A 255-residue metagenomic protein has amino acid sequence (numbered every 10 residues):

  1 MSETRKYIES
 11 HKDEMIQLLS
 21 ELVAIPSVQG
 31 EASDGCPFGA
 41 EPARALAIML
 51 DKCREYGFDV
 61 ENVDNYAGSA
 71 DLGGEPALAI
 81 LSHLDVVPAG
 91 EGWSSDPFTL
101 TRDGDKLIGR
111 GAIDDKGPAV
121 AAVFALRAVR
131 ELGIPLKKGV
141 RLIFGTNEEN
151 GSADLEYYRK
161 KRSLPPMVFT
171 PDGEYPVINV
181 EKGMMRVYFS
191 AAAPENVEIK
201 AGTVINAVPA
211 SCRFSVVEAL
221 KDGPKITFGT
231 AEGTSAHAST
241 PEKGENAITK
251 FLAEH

Functional and structural regions predicted by a protein language model:
M1-L81, V87-A89: N-terminal helical capping/dimerization or prosegment-like subdomains of hydrolases acting on amide or phosphate bonds
M49, A119-V129, Y158, V216 (+1 more regions): Buried hydrophobic packing segments
E55-N62, R102, N196, D222-I226: Short secondary-structure junctions
D59, A77-F144, N150, K161-S163: Active-site metal-coordination/substrate-binding segment of hydrolases, especially metallo-dependent peptidases
E61-V63, G109, L142, F169-P171 (+1 more regions): General beta-strand structural signal in soluble alpha/beta enzymes
G68, K106-L107, T227-G229: Hydrophobic residues embedded in beta-strands of well-ordered beta-sheets
E149, L155-H255: Midchain, well-structured core segments that form catalytic/ion-binding scaffolds
